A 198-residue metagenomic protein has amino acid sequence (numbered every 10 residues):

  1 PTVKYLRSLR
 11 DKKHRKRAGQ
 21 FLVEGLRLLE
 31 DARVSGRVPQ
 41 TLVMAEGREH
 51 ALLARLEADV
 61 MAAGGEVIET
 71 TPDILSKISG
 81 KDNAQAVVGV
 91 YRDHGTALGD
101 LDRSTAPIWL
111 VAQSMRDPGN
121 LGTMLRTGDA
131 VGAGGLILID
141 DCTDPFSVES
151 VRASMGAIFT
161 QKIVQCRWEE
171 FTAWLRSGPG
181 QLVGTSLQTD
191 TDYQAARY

Functional and structural regions predicted by a protein language model:
P1, Q194-Y198: Short, intrinsically disordered, charge-balanced linker/junction segments flanking boundaries in proteins
P1-D82, Q181: N-terminal positively charged helical leader segments and presequences
R27, V34, D59, D73 (+1 more regions): RNA substrate-binding interface of SAM-dependent RNA methyltransferases
S35, K81, D102-S104, A196-R197: Short glycine/proline-enriched turns and hinge-like loops at secondary-structure junctions
G47, R92-T96: Short loop segments at secondary-structure junctions
Q85: Gly/Ser-rich helix-loop-strand patches that form or flank binding pockets for ribonucleotide-derived cofactors
G89: Glycine-rich phosphate-binding loops that contact phosphosugars or nucleotide phosphates
